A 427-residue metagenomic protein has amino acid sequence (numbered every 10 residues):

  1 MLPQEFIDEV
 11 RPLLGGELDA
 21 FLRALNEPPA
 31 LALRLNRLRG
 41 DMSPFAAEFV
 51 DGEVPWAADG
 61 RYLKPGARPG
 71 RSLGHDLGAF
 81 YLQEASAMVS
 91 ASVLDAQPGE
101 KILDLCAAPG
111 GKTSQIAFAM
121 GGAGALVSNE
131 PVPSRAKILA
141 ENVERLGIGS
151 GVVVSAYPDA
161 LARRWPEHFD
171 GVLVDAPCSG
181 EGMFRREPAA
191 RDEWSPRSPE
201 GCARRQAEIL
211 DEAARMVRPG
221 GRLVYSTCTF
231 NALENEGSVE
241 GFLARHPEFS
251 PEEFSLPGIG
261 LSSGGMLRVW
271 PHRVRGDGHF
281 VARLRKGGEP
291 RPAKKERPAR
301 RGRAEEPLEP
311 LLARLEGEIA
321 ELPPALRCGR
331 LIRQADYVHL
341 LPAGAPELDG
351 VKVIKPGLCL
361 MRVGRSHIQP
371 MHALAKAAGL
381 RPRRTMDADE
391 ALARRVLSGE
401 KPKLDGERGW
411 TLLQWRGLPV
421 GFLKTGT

Functional and structural regions predicted by a protein language model:
M1-L13, E17-F45, F280, G287-T427: Polybasic, low-complexity RNA-engagement segments
Q97-P98, A162-L173: A short acidic, Gly/Pro-enriched loop at the edge of an enzyme's catalytic core that lines a small-molecule cofactor
G99-A108: Conserved class I S-adenosyl-L-methionine
P109-G122: Conserved SAM-binding loop of SAM-dependent methyltransferases across substrates and taxa, primarily the Class I
G121, V217-P219: Helix-to-beta-strand junctions that scaffold the AdoMet/dcAdoMet cofactor pocket in Class I SAM-dependent enzymes
N129-P166: S-adenosyl-L-methionine
S134, G171-D211, V224, C228-E236 (+1 more regions): Mobile active-site "lid"/loop adjacent to the S-adenosyl-L-methionine
F169, R204, R222-Y225, T229-H339 (+1 more regions): Class I S-adenosyl-L-methionine
